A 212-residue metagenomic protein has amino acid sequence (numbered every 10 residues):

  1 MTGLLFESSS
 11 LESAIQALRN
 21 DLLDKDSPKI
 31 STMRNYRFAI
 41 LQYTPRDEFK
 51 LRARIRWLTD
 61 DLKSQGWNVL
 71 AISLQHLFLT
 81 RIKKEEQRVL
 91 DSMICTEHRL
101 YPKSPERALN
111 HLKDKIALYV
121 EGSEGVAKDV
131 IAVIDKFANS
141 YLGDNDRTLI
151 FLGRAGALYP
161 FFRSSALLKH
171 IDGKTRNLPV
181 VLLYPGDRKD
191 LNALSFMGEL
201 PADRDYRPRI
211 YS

Functional and structural regions predicted by a protein language model:
T2-W67, A71: Glycine-rich P-loop/Walker A and Walker A-like loops and their local beta1-loop-alpha1 context in P-loop NTPases
D24-K25, V126-G143: A short, acidic, amphipathic alpha-helical segment used as a generic capping/interface helix at domain edges
R37-I40, R147-L149, P179-V181: Residue-level preference for the first positions of well-ordered beta-strands
P45-K50, L77-F78, V120-A127, A155-P160 (+1 more regions): Short acidic, S/G/P-rich loop/turn micro-motifs used as interaction or catalytic elements
A53-N68, I72-L79, N177-L178, G186-E199 (+1 more regions): An interfacial alpha-helical scaffold signature
I72-G125: Long, charge-dense
L152: Aromatic-residue-lined binding/catalytic grooves and analogous aromatic/hydrophobic interfacial grooves in multimeric
G156-S212: Glycine-rich, aromatic-bearing surface loops/beta-hairpins
